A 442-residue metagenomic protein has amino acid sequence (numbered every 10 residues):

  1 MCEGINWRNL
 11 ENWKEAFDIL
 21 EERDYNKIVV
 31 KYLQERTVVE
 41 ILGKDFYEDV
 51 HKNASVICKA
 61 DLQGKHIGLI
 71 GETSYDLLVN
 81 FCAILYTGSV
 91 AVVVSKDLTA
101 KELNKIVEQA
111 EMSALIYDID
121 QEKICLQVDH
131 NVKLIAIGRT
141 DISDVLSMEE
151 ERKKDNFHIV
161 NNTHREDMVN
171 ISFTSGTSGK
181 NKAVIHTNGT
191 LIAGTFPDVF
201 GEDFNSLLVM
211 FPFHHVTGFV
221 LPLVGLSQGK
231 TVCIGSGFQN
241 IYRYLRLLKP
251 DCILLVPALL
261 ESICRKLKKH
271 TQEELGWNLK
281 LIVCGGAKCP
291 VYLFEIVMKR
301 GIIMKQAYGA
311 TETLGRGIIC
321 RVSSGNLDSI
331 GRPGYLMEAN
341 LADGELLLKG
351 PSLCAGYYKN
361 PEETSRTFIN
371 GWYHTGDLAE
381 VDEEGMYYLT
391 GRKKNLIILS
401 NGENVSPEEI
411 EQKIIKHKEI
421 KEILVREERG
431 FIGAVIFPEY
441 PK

Functional and structural regions predicted by a protein language model:
F17-L42: AMP-dependent adenylate-forming
N26-I28, R152-F173, K180, F200-S206: Conserved pre-ATP/AMP-binding loop-to-beta segment of ANL
V39, V56-L98, M210: Conserved AMP-binding/adenylate-forming
E40-G43, V169-G194: Conserved AMP-binding A3 loop
E122-R165, L267-H270: ANL superfamily adenylate-forming
I192-S206, F213-N278: Conserved AMP-binding/adenylation subdomain of ANL enzymes
D251-L255, I263-N326, E338, K421: Gly/Ser/Thr-rich phosphate-binding loop
P333, L347-L399, N404, K416: Conserved ATP-binding/catalytic segment of the ANL
